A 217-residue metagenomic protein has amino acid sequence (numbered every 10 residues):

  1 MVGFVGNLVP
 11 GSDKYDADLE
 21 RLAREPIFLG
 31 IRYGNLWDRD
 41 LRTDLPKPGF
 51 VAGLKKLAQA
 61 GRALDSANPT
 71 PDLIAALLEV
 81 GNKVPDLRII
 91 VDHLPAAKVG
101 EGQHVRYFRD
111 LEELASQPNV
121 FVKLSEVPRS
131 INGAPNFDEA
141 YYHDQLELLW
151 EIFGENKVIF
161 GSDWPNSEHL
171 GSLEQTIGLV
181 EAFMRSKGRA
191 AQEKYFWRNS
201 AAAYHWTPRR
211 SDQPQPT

Functional and structural regions predicted by a protein language model:
M1-K14, E147, E151: Metal-cofactor-binding active-site regions of metalloenzymes
M1-V9, L29-L36, R62-L64: Divalent metal-dependent hydrolysis catalytic cores, especially in the metallo-beta-lactamase
V5-S12, W37-L45, A134-P135: Active-site mouth loops of central-metabolism enzymes
S12-A23, P48-G49, R106-Y107: Short, acidic/polar
L22, D38, R42-P48, G53 (+5 more regions): A generic "structured core" feature
L29, T43-I159, P208-P216: Catalytic pocket-lining loop regions of alpha/beta-barrel enzymes, especially the amidohydrolase/enolase/GH5 lineages
N35, L94, D163-W164: Active-site metal-binding loops of divalent metal-dependent hydrolases
E147-L148, I152-I159, E168-T217: Mid-to-C-terminal alpha-helical segments outside catalytic/metal-binding sites
